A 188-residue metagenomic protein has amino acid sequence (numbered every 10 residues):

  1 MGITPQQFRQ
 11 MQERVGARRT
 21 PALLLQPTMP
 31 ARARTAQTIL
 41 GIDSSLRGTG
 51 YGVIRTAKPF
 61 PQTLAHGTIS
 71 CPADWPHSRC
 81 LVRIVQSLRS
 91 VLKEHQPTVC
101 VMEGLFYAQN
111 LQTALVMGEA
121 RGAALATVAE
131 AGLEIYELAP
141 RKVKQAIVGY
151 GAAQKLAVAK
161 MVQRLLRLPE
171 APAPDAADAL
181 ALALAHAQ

Functional and structural regions predicted by a protein language model:
M1-Q188: Phosphate- and other anionic-substrate recognition elements at nucleic-acid/protein interfaces
